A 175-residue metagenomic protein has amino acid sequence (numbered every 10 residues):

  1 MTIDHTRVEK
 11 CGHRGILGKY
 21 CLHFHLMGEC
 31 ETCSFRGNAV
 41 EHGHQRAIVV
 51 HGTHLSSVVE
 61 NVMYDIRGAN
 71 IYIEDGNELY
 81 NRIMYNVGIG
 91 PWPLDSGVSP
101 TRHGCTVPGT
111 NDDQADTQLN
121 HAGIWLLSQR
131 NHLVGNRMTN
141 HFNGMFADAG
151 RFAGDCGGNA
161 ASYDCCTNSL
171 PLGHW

Functional and structural regions predicted by a protein language model:
T2, E31-R36, T53-V59, N77-Y80 (+1 more regions): Short "repeat-start/strand-capping" segments in structured domains, especially the N-termini of parallel beta-helix
H5: Active-site cores of enzymes that catalyze phosphoryl transfer or operate on phosphate-rich substrates
V8-R36, R46, A69, I73-G123 (+1 more regions): Acidic/polar low-complexity surface segments
N38, N61, N86, N136: Detector for the Zn2+-coordinating histidines of canonical Cys2His2
H44, H54, R67: A generic "binding-loop/recognition-motif" signal
I48-V50: Solvent-exposed loop/turn segments connecting transmembrane beta-strands in outer-membrane beta-barrel proteins
L127-H141: Extended catalytic-interface subdomain
